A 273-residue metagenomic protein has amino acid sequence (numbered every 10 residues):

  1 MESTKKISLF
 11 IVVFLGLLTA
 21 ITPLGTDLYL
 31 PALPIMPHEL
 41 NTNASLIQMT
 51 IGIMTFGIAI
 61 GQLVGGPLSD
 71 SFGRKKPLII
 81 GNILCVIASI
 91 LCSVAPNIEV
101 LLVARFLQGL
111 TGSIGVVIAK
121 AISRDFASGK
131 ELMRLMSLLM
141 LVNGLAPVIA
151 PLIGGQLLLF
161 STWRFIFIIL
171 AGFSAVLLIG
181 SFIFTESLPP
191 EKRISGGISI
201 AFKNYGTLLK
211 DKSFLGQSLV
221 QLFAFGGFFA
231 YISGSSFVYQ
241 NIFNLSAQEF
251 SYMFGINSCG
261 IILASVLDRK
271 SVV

Functional and structural regions predicted by a protein language model:
F10-A44, G65, Y231-S236: Extracytoplasmic
D27, T55-L63, P147-V148, S258-V266: Residue-level signature of mid-helix packing/kink "hotspots" within the transmembrane helices of 12-pass Major
N41, G73, V94-V100, T111 (+1 more regions): Helix-breaking motifs and short loop linkers at transmembrane-helix boundaries and internal kinks in secondary membrane
I60-E99: Conserved MFS/SLC helix-loop-helix module at the cytosolic interface between two early adjacent transmembrane helices
P96, V100, G129, L135-F182 (+1 more regions): Helix-loop-helix hairpin linking two adjacent transmembrane segments in secondary transporters
A104-L145: Cytoplasmic helix-loop-helix junction between adjacent transmembrane helices in 12-TM secondary transporters
F182-G206: Flexible cytoplasmic inter-helical loops of multi-pass small-molecule transporters
K270-V273: Conserved small/polar residues in nucleotide/adenosyl-binding loops
